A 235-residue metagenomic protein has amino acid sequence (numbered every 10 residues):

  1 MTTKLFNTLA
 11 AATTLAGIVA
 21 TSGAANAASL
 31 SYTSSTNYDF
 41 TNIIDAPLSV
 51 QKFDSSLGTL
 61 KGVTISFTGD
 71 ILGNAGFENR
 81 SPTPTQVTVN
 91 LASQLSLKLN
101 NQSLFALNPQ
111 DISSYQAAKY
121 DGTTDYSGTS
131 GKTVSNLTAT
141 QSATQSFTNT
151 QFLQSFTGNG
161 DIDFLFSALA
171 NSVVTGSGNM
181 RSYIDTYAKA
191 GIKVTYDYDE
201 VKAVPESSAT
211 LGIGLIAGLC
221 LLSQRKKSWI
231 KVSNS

Functional and structural regions predicted by a protein language model:
T2-A10: Bacterial N-terminal signal peptides that target proteins for export
G17-A25, S223-Q224: C-terminal segment of classical bacterial N-terminal signal peptides
N26-T83, T186-A203: N-terminal segment immediately downstream of the Sec signal-peptide cleavage site in secreted/extracellular proteins
L30, S103-A106, V173-Y187: Beta-sandwich strand segments
G73-N149: Predominantly extracellular/secreted and cell-surface proteins with exposed, flexible low-complexity segments
T124-M180: Cysteine-clustered segments with highest specificity for TGF-beta superfamily mature ligands
P205-Q224: A short, hydrophobic C-terminal helix/tail in secreted or cell-surface proteins
C220-S235: C-terminal membrane-anchoring or membrane-association module
